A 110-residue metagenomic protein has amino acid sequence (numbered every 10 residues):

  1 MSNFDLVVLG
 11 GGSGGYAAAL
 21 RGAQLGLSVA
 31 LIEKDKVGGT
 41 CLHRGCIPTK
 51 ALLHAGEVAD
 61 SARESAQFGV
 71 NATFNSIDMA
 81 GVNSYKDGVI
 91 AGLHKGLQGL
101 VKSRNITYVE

Functional and structural regions predicted by a protein language model:
M1-G14: Beta1/beta-strand and adjacent pyrophosphate-binding region of the FAD-binding site in flavoprotein oxidoreductases
S2-N3, R21-L27, I32-E110: Glycine-rich flavin
